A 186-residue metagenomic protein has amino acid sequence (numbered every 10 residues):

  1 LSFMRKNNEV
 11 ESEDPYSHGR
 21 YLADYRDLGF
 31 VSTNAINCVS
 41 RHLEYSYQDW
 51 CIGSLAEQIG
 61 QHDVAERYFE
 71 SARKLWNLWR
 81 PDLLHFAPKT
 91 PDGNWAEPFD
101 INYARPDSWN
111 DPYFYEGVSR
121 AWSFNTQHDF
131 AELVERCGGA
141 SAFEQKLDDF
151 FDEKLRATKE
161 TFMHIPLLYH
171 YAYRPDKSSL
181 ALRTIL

Functional and structural regions predicted by a protein language model:
L1-R73, N77-L186: Active-site core of glycosidic bond-cleaving carbohydrate-active enzymes
